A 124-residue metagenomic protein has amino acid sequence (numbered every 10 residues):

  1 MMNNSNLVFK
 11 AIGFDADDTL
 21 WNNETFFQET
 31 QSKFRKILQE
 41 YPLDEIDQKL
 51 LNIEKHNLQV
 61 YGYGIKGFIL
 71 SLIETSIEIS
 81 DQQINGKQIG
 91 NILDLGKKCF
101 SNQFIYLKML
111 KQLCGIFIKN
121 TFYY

Functional and structural regions predicted by a protein language model:
M2-L51: Active-site neighborhood of HAD-like aspartate-dependent phosphohydrolases
E40, D44, H56-K98: A metal-dependent, Asp-based hydrolase signature
G86-L95, C99-N102, L110-Y124: Substrate-recognition element of Asp-dependent hydrolases with the DxDx(T/V) motif
